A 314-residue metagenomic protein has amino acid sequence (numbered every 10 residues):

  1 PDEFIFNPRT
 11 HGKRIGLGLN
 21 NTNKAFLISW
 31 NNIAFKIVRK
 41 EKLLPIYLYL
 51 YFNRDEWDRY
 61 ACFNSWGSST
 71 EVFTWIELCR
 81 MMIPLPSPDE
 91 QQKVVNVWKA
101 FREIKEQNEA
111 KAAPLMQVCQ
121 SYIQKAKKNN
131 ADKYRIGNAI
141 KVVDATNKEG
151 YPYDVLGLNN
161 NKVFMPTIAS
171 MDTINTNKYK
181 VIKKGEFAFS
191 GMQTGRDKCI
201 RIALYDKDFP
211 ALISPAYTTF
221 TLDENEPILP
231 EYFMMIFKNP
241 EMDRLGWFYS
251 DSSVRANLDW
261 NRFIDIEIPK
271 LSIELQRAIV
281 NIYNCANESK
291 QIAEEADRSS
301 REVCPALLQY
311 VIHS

Functional and structural regions predicted by a protein language model:
P1-F4, G137-F187: Sequence-specific dsDNA recognition surfaces
I5-N53, K184, A188-K238: A short beta-sheet element
N20, N64-G67, A203-L204, Y249-S252: Short amphipathic beta-strand starts and helix->beta connectors
A25-I33, W66-D89, P210-A216, D251-R277: A short glycine-rich beta-alpha junction/loop motif
W57-Y60, M242-L245: Periplasmic-binding protein-like
F63-S65, E149-G157, F248-S250: Short coil/turn segments at secondary-structure boundaries
R80-N147, S272-S314: Non-catalytic DNA-recognition/assembly elements of restriction-modification systems
